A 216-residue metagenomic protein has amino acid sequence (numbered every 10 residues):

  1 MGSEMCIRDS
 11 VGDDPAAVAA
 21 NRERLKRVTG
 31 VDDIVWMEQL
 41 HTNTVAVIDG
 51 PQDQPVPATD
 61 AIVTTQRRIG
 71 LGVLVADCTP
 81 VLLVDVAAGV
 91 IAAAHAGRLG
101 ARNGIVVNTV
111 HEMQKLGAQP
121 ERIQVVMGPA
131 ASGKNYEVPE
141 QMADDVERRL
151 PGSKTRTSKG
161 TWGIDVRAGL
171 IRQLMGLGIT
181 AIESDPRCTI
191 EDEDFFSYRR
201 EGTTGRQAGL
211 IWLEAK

Functional and structural regions predicted by a protein language model:
S3-K216: Active-site microenvironment for binding and transforming phosphate-containing groups
